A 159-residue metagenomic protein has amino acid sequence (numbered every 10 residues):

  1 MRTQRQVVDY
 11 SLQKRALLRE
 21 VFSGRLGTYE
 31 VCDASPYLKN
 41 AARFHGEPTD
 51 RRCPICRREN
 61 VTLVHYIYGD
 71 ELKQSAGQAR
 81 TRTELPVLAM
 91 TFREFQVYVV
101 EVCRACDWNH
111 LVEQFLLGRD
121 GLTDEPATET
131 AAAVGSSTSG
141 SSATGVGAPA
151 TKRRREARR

Functional and structural regions predicted by a protein language model:
M1-A41, T123-G135, G140, A148 (+1 more regions): Short, intrinsically disordered terminal segments enriched in charged and Pro/Gly residues
L18-R19, L26-Y68: Short, well-structured hydrophobic secondary-structure segments
G46-D50, Q96-V102: Short metal-coordination and nucleic-acid-contact micro-motifs, chiefly zinc-binding Cys/His arrays
D50-R52, R57-R93: Short recognition patches in nucleic-acid-associated and regulatory proteins
C53-C56, V102-C106: Short cysteine-rich clusters marking metal-coordination/redox-active sites
E59-L63, N109-F115: Short, non-ligating residues that shape and space the ligands of small metal-coordination modules and catalytic
I67-E71, E113-D120: "Short basic amphipathic alpha-helical interaction patches in structured regions
R82-V97, R104, N109-E113: Short metal-binding segments enriched for Cys and/or His
